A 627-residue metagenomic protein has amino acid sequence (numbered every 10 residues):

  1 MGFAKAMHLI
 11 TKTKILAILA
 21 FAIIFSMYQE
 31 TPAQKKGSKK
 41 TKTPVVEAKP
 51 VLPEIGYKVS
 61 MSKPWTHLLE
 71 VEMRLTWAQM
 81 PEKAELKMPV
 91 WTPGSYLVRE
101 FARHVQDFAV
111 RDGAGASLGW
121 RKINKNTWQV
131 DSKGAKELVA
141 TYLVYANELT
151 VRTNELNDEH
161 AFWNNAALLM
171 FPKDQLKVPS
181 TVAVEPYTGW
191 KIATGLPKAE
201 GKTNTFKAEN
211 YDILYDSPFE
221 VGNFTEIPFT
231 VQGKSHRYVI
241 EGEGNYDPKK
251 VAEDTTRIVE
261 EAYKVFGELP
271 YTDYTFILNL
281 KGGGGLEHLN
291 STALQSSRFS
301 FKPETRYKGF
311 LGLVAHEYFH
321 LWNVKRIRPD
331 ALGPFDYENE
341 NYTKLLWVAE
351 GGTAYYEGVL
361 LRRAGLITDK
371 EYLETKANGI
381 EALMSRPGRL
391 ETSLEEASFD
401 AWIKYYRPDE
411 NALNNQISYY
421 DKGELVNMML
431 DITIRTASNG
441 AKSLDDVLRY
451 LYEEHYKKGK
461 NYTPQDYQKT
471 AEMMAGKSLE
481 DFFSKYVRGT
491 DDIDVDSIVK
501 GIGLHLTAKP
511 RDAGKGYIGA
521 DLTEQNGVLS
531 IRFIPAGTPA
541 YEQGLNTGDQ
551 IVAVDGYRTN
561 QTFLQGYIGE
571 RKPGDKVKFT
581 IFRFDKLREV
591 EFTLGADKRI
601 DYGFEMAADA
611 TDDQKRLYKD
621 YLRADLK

Functional and structural regions predicted by a protein language model:
F3-A17: Bacterial N-terminal signal peptides that target proteins for export
L16-S26: Bacterial N-terminal signal peptides
T41-W91: Early extracytoplasmic/domain-onset interaction patches
E54-G56, L68-E72, K83-E85, E137-V139 (+4 more regions): Intrinsic-disorder/low-complexity, polar/charged segments enriched in Ser/Thr/Lys/Arg/Asp/Glu/Gln
R74, P93, V98-D107, R111 (+1 more regions): Non-catalytic architectural context of zinc metalloproteases
T225-L346, G352, Y356: Juxtacatalytic substrate-recognition/specificity segment
E357, I367-K627: C-terminal recognition in membrane/secretory proteostasis and scaffolding
